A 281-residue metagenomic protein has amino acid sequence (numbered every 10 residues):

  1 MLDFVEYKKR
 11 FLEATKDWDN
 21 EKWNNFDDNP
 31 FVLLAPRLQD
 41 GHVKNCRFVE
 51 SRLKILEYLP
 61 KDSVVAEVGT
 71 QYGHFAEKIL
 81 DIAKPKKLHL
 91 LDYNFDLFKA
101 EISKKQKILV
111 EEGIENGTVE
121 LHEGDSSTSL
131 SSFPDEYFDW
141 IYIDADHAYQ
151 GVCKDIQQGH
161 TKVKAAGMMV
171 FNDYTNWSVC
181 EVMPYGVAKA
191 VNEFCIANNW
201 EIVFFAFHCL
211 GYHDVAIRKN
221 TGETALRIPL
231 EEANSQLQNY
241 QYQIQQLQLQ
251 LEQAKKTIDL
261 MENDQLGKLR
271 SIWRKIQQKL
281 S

Functional and structural regions predicted by a protein language model:
K8-C46, R52-K256, L260, L269 (+1 more regions): S-adenosylmethionine/decaboxylated-SAM
R274-S281: Low-complexity, charge- and small-residue-enriched intrinsically disordered regions
